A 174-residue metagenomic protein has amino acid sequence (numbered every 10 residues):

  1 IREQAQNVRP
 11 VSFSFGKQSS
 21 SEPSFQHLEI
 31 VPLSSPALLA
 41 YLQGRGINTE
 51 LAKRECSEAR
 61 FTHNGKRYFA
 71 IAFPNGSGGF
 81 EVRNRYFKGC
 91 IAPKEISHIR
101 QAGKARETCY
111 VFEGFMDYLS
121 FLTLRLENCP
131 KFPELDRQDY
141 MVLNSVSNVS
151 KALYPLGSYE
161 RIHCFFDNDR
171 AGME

Functional and structural regions predicted by a protein language model:
I1: Short Cys/His-based metal-binding microdomains
Q4: Basic, alpha-helical nucleic-acid-binding regions used in initiation and control of genome expression
V8-I96, R100-A102: Basic, glycine-enriched DNA-binding surface that flanks or lies within the catalytic cores of DNA
F61-S158: Phosphate-handling DNA/RNA-contact segment within nucleic-acid enzymes
V111, Y159-A171: Acidic beta-strand-to-loop metal/phosphate-binding motif
S145-V149, F166-E174: Acidic, metal-coordinating catalytic cores used for nucleic-acid/nucleotide bond scission and strand-transfer chemistry
